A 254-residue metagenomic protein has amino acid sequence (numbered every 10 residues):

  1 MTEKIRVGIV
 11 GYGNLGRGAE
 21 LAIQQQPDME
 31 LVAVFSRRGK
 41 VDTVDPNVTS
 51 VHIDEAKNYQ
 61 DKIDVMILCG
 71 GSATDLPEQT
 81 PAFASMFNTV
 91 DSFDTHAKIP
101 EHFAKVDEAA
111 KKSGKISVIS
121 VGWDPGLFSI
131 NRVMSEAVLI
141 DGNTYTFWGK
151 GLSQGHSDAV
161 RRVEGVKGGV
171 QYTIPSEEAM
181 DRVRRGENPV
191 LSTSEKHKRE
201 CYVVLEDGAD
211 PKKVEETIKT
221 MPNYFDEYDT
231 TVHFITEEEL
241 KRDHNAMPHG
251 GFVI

Functional and structural regions predicted by a protein language model:
R6, G18, Q25-D54, L152-I254: C-terminal substrate-binding/catalytic lobe of Rossmann-fold NAD(P)-dependent oxidoreductases
Y12: Glycine-rich Rossmann-fold phosphate-binding loop(s) that bind the pyrophosphate of adenine dinucleotide cofactors
L15: Hydrophobic/small residue at the entry helix of a nucleotide-binding pocket
A56-V65, A73-S92: Rossmann-fold NAD(P) dinucleotide-binding segment
D91-S92, S117-V121, F147, V170-Q171: General beta-strand structural signal in soluble alpha/beta enzymes
F93-S117: Rossmann-fold NAD(P)-binding glycine/threonine-rich loop
K105, L127-N143, D158-Y172: Oxidoreductase and adenylate-handling cofactor-binding alpha/beta cores
